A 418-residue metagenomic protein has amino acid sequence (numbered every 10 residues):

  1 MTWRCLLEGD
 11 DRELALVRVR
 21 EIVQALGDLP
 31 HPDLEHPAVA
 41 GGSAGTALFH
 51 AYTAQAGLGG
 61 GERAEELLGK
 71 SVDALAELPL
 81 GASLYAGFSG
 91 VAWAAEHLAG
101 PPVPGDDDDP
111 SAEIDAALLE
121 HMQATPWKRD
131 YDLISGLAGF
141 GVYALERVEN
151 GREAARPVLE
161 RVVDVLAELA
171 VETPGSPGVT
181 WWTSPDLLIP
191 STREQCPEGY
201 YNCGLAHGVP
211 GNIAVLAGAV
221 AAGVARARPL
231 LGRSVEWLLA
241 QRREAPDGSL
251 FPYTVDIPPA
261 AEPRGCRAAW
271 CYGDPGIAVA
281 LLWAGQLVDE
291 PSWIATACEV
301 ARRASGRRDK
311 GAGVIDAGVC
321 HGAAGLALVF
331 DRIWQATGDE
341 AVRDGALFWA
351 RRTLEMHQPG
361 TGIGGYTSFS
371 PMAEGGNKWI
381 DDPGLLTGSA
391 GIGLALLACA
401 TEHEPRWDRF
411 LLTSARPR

Functional and structural regions predicted by a protein language model:
M1-G9, G45-L58, A92-P104, G139-R152 (+4 more regions): Well-ordered alpha-helical scaffold segments within catalytic/enzyme domains
M1-I22, N150, G218, W283 (+3 more regions): Terminal, non-catalytic domain-edge segments
V17-H31, E62-P79, D108-W127, L159-G178 (+5 more regions): Long, well-ordered core segments of solenoidal/helical folds
L26-A44, S71-F88, Q123-G136, R193-P210 (+3 more regions): Solvent-exposed loop and edge beta-strand segments that line ligand/cofactor-binding and catalytic clefts
S89-A99, G139-L145, G178-C203, G248-A269 (+2 more regions): Carbohydrate-binding/catalytic loop surfaces
A95-A167: Internal, well-ordered domain-core segments that constitute the primary functional module of diverse proteins
H207-R267, Y272-D274: Acidic, glycine-rich loop-and-beta core segments that form the ion-binding/anion-interacting portion of active sites
G311-G345, W349: Loop/turn-rich, solvent-exposed surfaces of beta-rich toroidal or solenoidal domains
